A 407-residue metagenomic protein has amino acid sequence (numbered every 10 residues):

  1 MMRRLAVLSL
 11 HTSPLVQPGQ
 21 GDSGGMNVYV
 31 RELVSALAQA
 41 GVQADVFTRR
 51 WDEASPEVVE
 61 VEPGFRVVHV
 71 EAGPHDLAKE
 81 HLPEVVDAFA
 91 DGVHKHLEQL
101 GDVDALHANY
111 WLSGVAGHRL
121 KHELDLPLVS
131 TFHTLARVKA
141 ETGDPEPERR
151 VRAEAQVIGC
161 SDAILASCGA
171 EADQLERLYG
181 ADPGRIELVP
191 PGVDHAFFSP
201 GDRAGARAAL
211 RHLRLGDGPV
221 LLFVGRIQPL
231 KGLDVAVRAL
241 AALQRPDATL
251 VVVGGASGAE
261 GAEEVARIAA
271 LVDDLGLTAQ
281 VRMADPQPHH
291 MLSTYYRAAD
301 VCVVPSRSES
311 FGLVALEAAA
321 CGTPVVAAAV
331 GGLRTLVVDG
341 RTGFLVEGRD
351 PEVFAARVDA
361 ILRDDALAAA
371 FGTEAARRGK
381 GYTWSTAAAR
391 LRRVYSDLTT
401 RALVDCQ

Functional and structural regions predicted by a protein language model:
M1-H69, Q407: N-terminal subdomain of nucleotide-sugar transferases
A170, G192: Carbohydrate-associated surface elements
P200-L215, V220: A short helix/loop element that forms part of the nucleotide-sugar donor recognition site in Leloir-type
L215-K231, V237-L240, V251: Conserved donor-binding/catalytic core segment of Leloir-type glycosyltransferases
P286, T294-A299: Short alpha-helical donor nucleotide-sugar binding micro-motif in glycosyltransferases
R307: Aromatic "clamp/platform" in nucleotide-sugar-dependent glycosyltransferases that forms part of the donor/acceptor
P324-A327, V337: Short hydrophobic beta-strand element within catalytic cores of glycosyltransferases and related nucleotide-activated
D339-G340, F344-P351, A360-D365: Conserved acidic donor-binding segment of nucleotide-sugar-dependent glycosyltransferases
